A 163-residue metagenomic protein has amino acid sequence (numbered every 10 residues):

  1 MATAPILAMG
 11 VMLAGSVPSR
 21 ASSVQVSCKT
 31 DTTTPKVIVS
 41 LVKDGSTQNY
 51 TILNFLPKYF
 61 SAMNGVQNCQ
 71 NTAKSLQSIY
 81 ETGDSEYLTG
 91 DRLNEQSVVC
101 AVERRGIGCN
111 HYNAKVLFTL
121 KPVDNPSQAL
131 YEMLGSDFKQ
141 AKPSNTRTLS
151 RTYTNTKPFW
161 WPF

Functional and structural regions predicted by a protein language model:
T3-M12: Bacterial N-terminal signal peptides
G15-S23: Sec/Tat signal peptide C-region and signal peptidase I cleavage site
I38-S40, T51-N54, S97-E103, L117-T119: Soluble periplasmic/extracytoplasmic beta-strand elements of cell-envelope proteins
L41-Q77: N-terminal, post-signal-peptide region of Sec/Tat-exported proteins
T72-D84, L134-A141: Sec/Tat-exported extracytoplasmic proteins
A73, R92-N94, V102-G106, V116-D124 (+1 more regions): A mature extracytoplasmic/lumenal domain signature
E81-L93: Surface-exposed patches in mature extracellular/periplasmic domains of secreted proteins
P122-F163: C-terminal partner/receptor-binding element of secreted or periplasmic proteins
